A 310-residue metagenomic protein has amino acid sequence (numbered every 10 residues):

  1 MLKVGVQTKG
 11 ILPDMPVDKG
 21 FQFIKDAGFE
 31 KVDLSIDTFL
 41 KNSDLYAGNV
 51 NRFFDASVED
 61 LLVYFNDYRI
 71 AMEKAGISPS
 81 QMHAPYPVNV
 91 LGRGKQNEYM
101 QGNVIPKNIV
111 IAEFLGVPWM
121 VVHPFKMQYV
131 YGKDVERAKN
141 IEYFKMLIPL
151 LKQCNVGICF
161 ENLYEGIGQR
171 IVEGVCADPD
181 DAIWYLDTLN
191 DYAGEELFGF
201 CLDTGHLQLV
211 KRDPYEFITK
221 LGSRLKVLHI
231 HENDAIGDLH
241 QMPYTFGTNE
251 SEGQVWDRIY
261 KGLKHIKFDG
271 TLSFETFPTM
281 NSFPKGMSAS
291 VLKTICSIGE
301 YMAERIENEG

Functional and structural regions predicted by a protein language model:
M1-G5, G10-G28, L40, G102 (+3 more regions): Histidine-acidic metal/acid-base catalytic patches
M1-Q7, S80-L91, M127: N-terminal small/glycine-rich loop or linker at the start of catalytic domains across soluble metabolic enzymes
E30-K31, S78, P118, G157 (+1 more regions): Residue-level detector of anion-binding/catalytic polar loops
D33, Q81, V121, C159 (+2 more regions): Conserved beta-strand positions in the central sheet of alpha/beta enzyme cores
S35-Y68: Glycine-rich, proline-tolerant flexible connector loops at the mouths of alpha/beta enzymes
I36-L45, P87-N89, K126-Y129, E165-I167 (+2 more regions): Conserved radical SAM core fold
N51-E59, P87, G92-Y99, D134 (+1 more regions): The substrate-binding groove and active-site-proximal loops of carbohydrate-active enzymes, especially glycoside
D67, K74, V88-G199, L209 (+1 more regions): Active-site acidic/histidine proton-transfer and metal-coordination neighborhood in alpha/beta enzyme cores
